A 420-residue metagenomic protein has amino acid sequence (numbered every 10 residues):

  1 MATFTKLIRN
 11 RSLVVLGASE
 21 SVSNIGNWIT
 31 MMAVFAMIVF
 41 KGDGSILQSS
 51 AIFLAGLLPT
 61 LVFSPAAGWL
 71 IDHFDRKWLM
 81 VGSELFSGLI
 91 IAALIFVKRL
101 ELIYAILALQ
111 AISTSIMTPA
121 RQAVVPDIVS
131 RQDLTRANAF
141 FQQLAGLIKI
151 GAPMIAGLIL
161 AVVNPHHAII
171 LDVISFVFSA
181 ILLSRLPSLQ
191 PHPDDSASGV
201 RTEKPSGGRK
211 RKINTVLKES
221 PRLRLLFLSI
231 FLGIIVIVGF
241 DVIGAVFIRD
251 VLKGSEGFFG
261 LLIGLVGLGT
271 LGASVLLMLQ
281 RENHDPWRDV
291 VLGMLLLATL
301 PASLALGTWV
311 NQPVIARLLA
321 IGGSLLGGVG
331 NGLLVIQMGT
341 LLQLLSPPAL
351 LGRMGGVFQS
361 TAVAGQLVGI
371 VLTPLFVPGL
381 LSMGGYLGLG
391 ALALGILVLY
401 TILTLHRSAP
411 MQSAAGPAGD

Functional and structural regions predicted by a protein language model:
M1-V14, S188-L228, D420: Juxtamembrane intracellular "pre-TM" segments in multi-pass secondary transporters
G17, S21, I25, I29-A36 (+2 more regions): A single, central transmembrane helix in multi-pass transporters
S21, I90, E101-I116, F231 (+1 more regions): Hydrophobic core of transmembrane alpha-helices in multi-pass small-molecule transporters, especially MFS/SLC-type
A33-K41, A93-F96, G151-L171, D250-V251 (+1 more regions): Transmembrane alpha-helix termini and helix-breaking/packing motifs in multi-pass membrane transporters
I46-L47, R131-F141, E256-G257, P348-V357: Loop-to-transmembrane helix entry/capping segments in MFS-fold secondary transporters and related SLC/MFSD carriers
A55, P59-A66, H73, K77-L79 (+3 more regions): C-terminal transmembrane bundle of multi-pass solute transporters/carriers
L107-K149, P153: Cytoplasmic helix-loop-helix junction between adjacent transmembrane helices in 12-TM secondary transporters
A123, D127, P165-V200, N283 (+1 more regions): Helix-loop junctions on the cytosolic side of multi-pass membrane transporters, especially the intracellular loop
